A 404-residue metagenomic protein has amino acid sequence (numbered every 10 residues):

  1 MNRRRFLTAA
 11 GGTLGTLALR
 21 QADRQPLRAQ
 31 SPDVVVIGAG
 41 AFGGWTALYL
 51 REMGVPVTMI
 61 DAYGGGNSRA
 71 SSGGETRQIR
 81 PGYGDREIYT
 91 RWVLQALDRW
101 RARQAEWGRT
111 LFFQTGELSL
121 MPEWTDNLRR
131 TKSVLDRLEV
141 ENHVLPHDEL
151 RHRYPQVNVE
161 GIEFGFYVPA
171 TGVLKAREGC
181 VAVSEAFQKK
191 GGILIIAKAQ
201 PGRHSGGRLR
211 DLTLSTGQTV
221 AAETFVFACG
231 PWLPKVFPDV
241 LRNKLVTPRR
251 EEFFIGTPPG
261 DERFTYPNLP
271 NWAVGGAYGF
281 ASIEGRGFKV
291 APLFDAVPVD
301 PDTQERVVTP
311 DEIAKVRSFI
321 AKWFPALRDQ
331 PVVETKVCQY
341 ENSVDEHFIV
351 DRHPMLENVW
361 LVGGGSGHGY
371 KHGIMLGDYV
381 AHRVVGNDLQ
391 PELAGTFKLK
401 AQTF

Functional and structural regions predicted by a protein language model:
M1-L14: N-terminal secretory signal peptides and thylakoid transit peptides that target proteins across membranes
P32, S215-T224: Core beta-strand elements of the Rossmann-like FAD/NAD(P) dinucleotide-binding domain in flavoenzyme oxidoreductases
V34-T58: N-terminal Rossmann-like FAD-binding beta1-loop-alpha1 element of flavoenzymes
L48-E52, G108-F113, C229-E357: Active-site substrate-recognition segment that forms the wall of the catalytic cavity or substrate channel
E52-S71: Glycine-rich FAD pyrophosphate-binding loop
T76-R153, G276-Y278: Dinucleotide-binding Rossmann-like beta1-alpha1 core, especially the glycine-rich loop that anchors the ADP
P122-K190, I195-I196, P201-R208: Flavin (FAD/FMN) cofactor-binding and adjacent substrate-gating region of FAD-dependent oxidoreductase domains
A326-F404: C-terminal catalytic lobe of FAD-dependent flavoproteins
